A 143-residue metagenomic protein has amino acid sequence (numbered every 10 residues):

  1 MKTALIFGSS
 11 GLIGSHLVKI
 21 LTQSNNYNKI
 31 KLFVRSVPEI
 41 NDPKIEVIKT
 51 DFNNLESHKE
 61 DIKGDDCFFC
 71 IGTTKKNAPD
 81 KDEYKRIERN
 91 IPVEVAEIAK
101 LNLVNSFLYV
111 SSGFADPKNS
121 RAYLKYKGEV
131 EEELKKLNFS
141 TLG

Functional and structural regions predicted by a protein language model:
M1, Y27, G64, V104-N105: A general structural motif
K2-N26: N-terminal Rossmann NAD(P)H-binding glycine-rich loop of SDR-like oxidoreductase domains
A4-L5, E39, K44-L101, F114: NAD(P)H-binding glycine-rich loop region in Rossmannoid oxidoreductase-like domains and their noncatalytic homologs
A4-S9, I40-E46, G64, Y123-E132 (+1 more regions): Short acidic, glycine/proline-enriched helix-loop-strand junctions
F7, F33, C70-I71, F107-G113: SDR active-site strand-loop-helix element
N25-N28, N138: Structural motif
K31-E39: Short, polar loop motifs at secondary-structure junctions
K81, R86, V93-K136, S140-G143: Conserved Rossmann-fold NAD(P)-dependent oxidoreductase catalytic core, especially the SDR/UDP-sugar
